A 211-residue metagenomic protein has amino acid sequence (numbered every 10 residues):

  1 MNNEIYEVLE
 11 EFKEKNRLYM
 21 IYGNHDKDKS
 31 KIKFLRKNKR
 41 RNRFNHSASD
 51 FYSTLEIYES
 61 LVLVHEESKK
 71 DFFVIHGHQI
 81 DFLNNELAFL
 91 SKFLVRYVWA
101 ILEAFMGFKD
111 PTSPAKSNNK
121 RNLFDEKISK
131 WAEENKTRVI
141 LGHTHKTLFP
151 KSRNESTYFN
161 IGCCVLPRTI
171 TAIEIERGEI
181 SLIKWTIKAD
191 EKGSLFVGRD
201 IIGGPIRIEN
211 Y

Functional and structural regions predicted by a protein language model:
M1-H65: Core catalytic region of metal-dependent phosphoesterases/phosphodiesterases, especially metallo-beta-lactamase-like
L9, G23, H76, H143 (+2 more regions): Divalent metal-coordination and catalytic microenvironments
Y19-I32, I80-L83, N122-L123, R138-S152 (+1 more regions): Active-site environment of divalent metal-dependent phosphoester hydrolases
V62-F73, S152-Y158: Beta-strand-turn-beta hairpins that frame and shape the catalytic cleft of phosphate-ester-processing enzymes
H65, S156-Y211: Binuclear metal-dependent phosphoesterase catalytic core
K70-F72, R138, E174: Structural motif
F72-E126: Active-site-proximal loop/helix segment associated with metal-binding centers of metalloenzymes
S113-R138, D190-Y211: A short C-terminal boundary segment appended to hydrolase-like catalytic domains
